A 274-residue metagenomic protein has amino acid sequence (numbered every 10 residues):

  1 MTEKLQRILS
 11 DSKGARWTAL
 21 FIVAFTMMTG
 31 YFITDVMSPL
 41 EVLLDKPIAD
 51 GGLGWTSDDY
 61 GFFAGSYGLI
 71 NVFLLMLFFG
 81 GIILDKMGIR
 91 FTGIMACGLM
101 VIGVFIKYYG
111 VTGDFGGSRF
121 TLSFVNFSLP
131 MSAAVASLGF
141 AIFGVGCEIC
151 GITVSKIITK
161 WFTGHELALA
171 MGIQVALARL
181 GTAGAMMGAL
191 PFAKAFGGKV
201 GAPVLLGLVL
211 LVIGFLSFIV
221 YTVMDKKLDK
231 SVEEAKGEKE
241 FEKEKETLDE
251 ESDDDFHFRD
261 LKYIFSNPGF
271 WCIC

Functional and structural regions predicted by a protein language model:
T2-K13, K230-I273: Juxtamembrane intracellular "pre-TM" segments in multi-pass secondary transporters
T18-A49, S57: Extracytoplasmic
G65-I82: Central cavity-lining transmembrane alpha-helices of secondary-active solute carriers, predominantly the Major
G98-S128: C-terminal ends and interior cores of transmembrane alpha-helices in multi-pass membrane transporters/permeases
A133, G139-L177: Cytoplasmic helix-loop-helix junction between adjacent transmembrane helices in 12-TM secondary transporters
A168-K194: Glycine-rich segments within core transmembrane alpha-helices of 12-TM secondary carriers
G201-T222: Symmetry-related core transmembrane helices of the 12-TM Major Facilitator Superfamily/SLC fold
